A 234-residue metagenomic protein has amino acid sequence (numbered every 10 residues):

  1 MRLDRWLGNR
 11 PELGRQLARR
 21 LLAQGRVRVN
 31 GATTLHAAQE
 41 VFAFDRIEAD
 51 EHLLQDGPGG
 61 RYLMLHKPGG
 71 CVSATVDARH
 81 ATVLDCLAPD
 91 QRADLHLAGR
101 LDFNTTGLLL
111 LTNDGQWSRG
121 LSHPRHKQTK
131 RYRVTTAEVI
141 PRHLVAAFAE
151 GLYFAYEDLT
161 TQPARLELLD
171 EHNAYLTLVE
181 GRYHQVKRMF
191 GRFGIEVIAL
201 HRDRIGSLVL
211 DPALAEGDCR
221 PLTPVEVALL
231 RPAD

Functional and structural regions predicted by a protein language model:
M1-D234: Basic, flexible Lys/Arg- and Gly-enriched helix-loop patches that mediate nucleic-acid binding at interfaces with rRNA
